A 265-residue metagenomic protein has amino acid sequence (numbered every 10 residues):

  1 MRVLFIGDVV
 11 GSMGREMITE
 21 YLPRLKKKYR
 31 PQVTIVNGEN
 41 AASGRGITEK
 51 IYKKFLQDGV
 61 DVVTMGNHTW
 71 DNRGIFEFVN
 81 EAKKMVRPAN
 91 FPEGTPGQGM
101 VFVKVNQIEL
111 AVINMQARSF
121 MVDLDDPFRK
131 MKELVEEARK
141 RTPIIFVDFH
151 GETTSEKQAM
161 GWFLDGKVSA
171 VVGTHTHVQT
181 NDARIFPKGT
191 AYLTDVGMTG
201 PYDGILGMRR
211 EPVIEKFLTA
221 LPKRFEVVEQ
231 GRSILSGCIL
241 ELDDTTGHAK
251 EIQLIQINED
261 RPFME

Functional and structural regions predicted by a protein language model:
M1-E265: Acidic, metal/ion-coordinating pockets
